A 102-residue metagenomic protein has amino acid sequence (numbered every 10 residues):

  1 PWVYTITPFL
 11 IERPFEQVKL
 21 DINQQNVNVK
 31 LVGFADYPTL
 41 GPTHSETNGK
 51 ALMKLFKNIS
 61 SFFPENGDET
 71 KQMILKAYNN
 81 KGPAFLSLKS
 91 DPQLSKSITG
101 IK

Functional and structural regions predicted by a protein language model:
P1-K102: Conserved thiamine diphosphate
